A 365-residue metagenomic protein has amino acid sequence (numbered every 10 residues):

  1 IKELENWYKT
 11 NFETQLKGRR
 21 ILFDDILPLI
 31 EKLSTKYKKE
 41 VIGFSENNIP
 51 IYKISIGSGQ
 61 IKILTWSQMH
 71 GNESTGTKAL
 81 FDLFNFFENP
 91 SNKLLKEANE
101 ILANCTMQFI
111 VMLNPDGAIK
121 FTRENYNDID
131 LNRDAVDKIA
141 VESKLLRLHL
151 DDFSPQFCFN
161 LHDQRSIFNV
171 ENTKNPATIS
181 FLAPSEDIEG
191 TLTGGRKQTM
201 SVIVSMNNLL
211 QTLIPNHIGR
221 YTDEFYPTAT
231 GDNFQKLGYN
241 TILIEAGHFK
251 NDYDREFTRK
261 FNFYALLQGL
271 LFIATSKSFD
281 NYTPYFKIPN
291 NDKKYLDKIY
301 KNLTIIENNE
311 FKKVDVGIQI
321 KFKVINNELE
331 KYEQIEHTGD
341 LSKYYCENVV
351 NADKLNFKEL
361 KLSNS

Functional and structural regions predicted by a protein language model:
I1-D24, F153, F181-S365: C-terminal accessory segments enriched in acidic
T35-G43, P215-Y221: Short secondary-structure junctions
K39, K53, F109, C158 (+1 more regions): Conserved beta-strand scaffold positions in the cores of enzyme catalytic domains, especially in NTP/NDP-utilizing
G43-N48, E224-F225: A short catalytic or substrate-binding loop motif that flags glycine-/basic-rich loops and adjacent residues that bind
N47-S55: A short loop-to-beta-strand scaffold at the N-terminal edge of the catalytic core in hydrolase folds
I54-S58, L237: Active-site beta-strand termini and strand-to-loop segments that position acidic
Q60-K62, S74-L210, N216, Q235: Active-site/substrate-binding loop(s) of hydrolase catalytic cores
K62-M69: Short beta-strand element of the alpha/beta-hydrolase
